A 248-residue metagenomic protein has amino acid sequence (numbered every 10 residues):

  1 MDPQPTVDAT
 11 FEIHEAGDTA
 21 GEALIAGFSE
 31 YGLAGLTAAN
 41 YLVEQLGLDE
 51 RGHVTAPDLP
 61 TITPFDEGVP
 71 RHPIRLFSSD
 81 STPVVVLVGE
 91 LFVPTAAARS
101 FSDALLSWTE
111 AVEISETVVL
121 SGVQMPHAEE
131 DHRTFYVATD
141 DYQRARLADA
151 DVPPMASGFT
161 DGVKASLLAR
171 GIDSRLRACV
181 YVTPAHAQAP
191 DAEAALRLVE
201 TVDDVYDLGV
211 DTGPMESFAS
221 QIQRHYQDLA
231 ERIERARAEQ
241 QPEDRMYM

Functional and structural regions predicted by a protein language model:
D2-L91: N-terminal short beta-loop-beta anion/metal-coordinating cradle
D2-Q4, A9, V180-M248: Extended, histidine- and acidic-residue-enriched regions that form the cofactor-binding/catalytic faces
T19-E22, L48, S81-P83, E113-S115 (+2 more regions): Short coil/turn connectors at secondary-structure junctions
N40-Q45, S102-L106, L196-V199: Short, solvent-exposed amphipathic alpha-helical segments in soluble enzyme and RNA/protein-processing domains
D49, L106-E116, D173-R177, V205-V210: Secondary-structure boundary elements
G52-H53, V85-L87, E116-V118, C179-V182: Hydrophobic/aromatic beta-strand patches that form the interior of the parallel beta-sheet core in alpha/beta enzyme
F92-R144: Internal, conserved structured core segments that host functional sites
H127-T201: Catalytic cores of processing enzymes, dominated by hydrolases/peptidases, characterized by acidic/His-rich
